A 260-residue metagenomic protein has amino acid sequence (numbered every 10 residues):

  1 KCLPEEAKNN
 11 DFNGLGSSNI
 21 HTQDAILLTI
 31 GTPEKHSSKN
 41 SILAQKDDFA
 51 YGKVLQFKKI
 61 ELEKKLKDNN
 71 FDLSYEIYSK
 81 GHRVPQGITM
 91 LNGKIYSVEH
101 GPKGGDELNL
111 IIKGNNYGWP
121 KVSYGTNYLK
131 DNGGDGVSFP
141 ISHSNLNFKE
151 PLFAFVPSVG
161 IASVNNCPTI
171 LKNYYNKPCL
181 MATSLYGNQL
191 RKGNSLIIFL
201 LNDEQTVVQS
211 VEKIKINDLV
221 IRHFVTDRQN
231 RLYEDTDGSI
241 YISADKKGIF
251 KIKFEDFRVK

Functional and structural regions predicted by a protein language model:
K1-I20: Asp-box/WD-like beta-propeller blade repeats and closely related beta-sheet repeat scaffolds
K8-F12, Y78-H82, P157, N217-D218: Conserved loop/turn at the beginning of each blade in beta-propeller domains
D24-A25, G93: Loop/turn elements at helix/coil->beta-strand transitions in domains of secreted/extracellular proteins
G31-V211, Q229, Y233-D237, E255-V259: Beta-propeller domain segments
E212-V220: Extracellular carbohydrate recognition and processing domains and analogous Trp-centered ligand-binding platforms
I221-Q229: Repeated scaffold domains used in trafficking and secretory/extracellular systems, primarily beta-propellers
S239-A244: Short, exposed beta-strand-loop hairpins at the edges of beta-sheets in extracellular/periplasmic proteins
K246-G248: Loop/turn residues immediately N-terminal
